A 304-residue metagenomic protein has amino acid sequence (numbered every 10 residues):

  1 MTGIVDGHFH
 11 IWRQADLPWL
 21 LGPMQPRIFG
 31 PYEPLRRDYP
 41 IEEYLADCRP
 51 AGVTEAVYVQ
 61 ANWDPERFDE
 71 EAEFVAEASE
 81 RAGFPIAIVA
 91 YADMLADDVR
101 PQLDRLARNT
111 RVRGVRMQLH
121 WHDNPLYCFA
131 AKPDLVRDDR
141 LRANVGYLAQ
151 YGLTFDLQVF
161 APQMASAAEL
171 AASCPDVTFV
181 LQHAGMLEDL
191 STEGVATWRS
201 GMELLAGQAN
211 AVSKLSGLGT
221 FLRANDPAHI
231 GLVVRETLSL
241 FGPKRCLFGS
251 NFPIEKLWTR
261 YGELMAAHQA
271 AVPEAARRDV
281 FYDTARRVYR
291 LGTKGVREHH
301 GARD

Functional and structural regions predicted by a protein language model:
T2-G7, D16-P50, E55, E236 (+2 more regions): Mid-to-C-terminal alpha-helical segments outside catalytic/metal-binding sites
I4-Q14, L181-A184: Histidine-centered catalytic micro-motifs
H8, A56, I88, V115 (+6 more regions): Conserved, mostly hydrophobic/aromatic
H10, N62, H120, G185 (+2 more regions): Catalytic metal-binding/acid-base residues of hydrolase active sites
R13-V57, N109-K132, V136-R137, V177-T178 (+2 more regions): Active-site gating loops and adjacent loop-to-helix segments of metal-dependent hydrolytic enzymes
P34-R37, W63-D69, A92-R100, V159-A165 (+3 more regions): Acidic-and-aromatic substrate-binding clefts and catalytic sites of carbohydrate-active enzymes
E66-P162, K214-G219, A228: Active-site gating/metal-coordination segments in enzymes
A131-L247: Catalytic pocket-lining loop regions of alpha/beta-barrel enzymes, especially the amidohydrolase/enolase/GH5 lineages
